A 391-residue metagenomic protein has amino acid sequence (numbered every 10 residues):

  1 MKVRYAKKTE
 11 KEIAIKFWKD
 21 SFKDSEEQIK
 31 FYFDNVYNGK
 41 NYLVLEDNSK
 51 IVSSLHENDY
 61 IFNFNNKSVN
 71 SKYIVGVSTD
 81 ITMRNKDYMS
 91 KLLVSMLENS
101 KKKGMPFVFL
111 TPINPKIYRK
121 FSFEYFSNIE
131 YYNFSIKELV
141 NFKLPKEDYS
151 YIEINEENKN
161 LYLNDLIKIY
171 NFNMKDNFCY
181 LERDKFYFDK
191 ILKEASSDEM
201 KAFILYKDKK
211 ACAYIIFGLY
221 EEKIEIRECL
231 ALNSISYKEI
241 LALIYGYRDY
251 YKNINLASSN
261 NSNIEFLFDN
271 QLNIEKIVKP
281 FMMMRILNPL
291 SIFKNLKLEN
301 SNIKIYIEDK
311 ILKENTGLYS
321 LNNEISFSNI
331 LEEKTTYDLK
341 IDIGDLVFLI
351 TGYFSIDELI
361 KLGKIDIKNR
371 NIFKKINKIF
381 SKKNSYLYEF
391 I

Functional and structural regions predicted by a protein language model:
M1-S54, N58-D59, N66-Y73, V140-K185 (+1 more regions): Short amphipathic alpha-helix that is part of the acyltransferase structural core
K8, E12, S150-I391: Intrinsically disordered, low-complexity, positively biased terminal segments
V77-T79, C229: Hydrophobic adenine-recognition pocket in adenosine-nucleotide-binding enzymes
M83-S95, I235-E239: Conserved acetyl-CoA pyrophosphate-binding loop and the N-cap/start of the following alpha-helix in GNAT-like
K102-P106, P112-E130, N261-I277: Conserved active-site alpha-helix within GNAT-family acetyltransferase domains
